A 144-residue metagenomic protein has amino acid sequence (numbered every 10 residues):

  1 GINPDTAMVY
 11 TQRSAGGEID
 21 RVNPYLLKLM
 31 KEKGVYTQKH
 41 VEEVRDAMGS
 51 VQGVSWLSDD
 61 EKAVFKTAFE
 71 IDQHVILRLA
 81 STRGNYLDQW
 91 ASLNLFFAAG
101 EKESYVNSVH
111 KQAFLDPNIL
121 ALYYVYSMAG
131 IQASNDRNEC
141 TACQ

Functional and structural regions predicted by a protein language model:
G1-Q144: Catalytic alpha/beta core of large soluble enzyme barrels
